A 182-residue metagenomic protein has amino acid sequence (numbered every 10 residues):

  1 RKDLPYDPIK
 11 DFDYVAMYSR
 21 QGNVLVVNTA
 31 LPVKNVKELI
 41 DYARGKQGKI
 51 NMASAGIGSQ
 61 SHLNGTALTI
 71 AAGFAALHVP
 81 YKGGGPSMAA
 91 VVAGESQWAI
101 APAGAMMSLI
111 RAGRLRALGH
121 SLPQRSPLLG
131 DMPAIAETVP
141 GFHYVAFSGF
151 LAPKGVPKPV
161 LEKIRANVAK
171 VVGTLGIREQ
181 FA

Functional and structural regions predicted by a protein language model:
R1-D3, A67-A71, W98-D131, R178: A ligand-binding cleft/hinge motif common to bilobed small-molecule-binding domains
R1-P86, W98, I135, P140 (+1 more regions): Hinge/capping helix and adjacent helix->loop/strand transition within the periplasmic-binding protein
I9, V15, V91-V92, L118: Short secondary-structure boundary micro-motifs
Q47-G48, V91, S96, L115: Short, high-confidence coil segments that cap the C-terminus of an alpha-helix and link into the following beta-strand
G65, V91-V92, I110-G113, I164: Hydrophobic residues within well-ordered alpha-helices
S87-M88, M106: Short, hydrophobic alpha-helical packing/hinge segments within bilobed ligand-binding/sensory domains
